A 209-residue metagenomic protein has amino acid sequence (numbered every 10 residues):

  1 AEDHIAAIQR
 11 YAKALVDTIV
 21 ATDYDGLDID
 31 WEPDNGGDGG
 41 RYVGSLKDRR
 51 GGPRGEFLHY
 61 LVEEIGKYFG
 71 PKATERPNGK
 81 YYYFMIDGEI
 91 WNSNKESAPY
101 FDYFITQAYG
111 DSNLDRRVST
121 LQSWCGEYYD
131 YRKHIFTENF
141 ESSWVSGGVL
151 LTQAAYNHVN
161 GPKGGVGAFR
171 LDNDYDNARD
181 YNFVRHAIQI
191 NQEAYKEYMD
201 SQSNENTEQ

Functional and structural regions predicted by a protein language model:
A1-Q209: Secreted glycan hydrolases and related glycan-binding modules that recognize and/or cleave
